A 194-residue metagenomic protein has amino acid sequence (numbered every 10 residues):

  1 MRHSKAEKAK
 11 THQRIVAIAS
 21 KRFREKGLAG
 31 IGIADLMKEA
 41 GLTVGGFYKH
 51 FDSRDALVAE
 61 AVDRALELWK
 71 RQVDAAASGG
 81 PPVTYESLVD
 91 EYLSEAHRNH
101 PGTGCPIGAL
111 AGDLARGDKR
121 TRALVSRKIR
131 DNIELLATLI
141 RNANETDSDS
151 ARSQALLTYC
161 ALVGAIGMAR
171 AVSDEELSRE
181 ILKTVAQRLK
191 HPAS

Functional and structural regions predicted by a protein language model:
M1-K10: N-terminal intrinsically disordered/low-complexity leader segments
R14, I18-E60: Helix-turn-helix
E60, D74-G104, T158: Hydrophobic alpha-helical connector segments
E60, V83, A123, D149 (+2 more regions): Short, solvent-exposed positions on alpha-helices
E67-K70, P82, E86, G102-T103 (+2 more regions): Amphipathic alpha-helical packing segments from all-alpha helical-bundle domains
S94-H97, I107-R116: Helix-loop "lid/cap" segments that line or gate small-molecule binding pockets
G108, D149-M168, E180, T184-R188: Hydrophobic alpha-helical segments that form the core of small-molecule binding pockets and/or dimer interfaces
